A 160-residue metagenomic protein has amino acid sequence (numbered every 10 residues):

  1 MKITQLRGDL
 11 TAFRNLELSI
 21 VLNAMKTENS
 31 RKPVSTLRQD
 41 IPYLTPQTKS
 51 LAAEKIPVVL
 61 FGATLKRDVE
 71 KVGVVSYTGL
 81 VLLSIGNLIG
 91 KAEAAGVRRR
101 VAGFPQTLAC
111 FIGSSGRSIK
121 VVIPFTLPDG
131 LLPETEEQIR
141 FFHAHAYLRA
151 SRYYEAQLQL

Functional and structural regions predicted by a protein language model:
M1-R117, T126-H143: Signature for HUH/AEP ssDNA processing cores
L148-L160: Flexible helix-coil linker/hinge segments at domain or subdomain boundaries
